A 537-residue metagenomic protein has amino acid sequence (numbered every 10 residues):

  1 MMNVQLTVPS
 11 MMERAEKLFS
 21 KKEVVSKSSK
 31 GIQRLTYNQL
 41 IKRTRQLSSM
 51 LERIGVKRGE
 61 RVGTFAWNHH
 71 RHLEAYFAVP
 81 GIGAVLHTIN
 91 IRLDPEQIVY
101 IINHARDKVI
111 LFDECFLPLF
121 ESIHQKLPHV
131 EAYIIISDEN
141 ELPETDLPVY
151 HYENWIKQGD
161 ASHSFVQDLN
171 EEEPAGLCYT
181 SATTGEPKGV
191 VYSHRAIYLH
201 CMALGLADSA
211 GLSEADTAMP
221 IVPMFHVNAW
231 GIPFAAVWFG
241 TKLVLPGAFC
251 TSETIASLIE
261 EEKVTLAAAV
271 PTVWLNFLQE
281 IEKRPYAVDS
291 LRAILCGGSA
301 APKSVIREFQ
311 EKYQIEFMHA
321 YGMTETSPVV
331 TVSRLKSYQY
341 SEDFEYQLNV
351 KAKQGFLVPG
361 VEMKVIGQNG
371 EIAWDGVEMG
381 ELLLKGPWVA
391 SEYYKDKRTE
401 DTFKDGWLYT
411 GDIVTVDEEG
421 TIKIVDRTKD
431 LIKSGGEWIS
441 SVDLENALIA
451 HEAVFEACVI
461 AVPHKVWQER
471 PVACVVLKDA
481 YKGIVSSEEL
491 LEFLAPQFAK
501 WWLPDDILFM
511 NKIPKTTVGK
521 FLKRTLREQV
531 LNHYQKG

Functional and structural regions predicted by a protein language model:
M11-E13, R53-I54, G81-N154, L477 (+2 more regions): Structural core segment of the AMP-binding/adenylate-forming
V24-H69, L73-F77, D94-V99, H151-N154: Conserved AMP-binding/adenylate-forming core of the ANL superfamily
L51-V56, E60, G159-E173, L177-M219 (+2 more regions): Conserved adenylate-forming
T64, L93, V99, I110-F112 (+7 more regions): AMP-binding/adenylate-forming catalytic core of the ANL superfamily
Y198-T217, V227-T265, E280: Conserved AMP-binding/adenylation subdomain of ANL enzymes
V264-A269, L278-N349, E362, N369-W374: Gly/Ser/Thr-rich phosphate-binding loop
Q314, Y346-K351, E371-I372, V377 (+5 more regions): Conserved ANL (AMP-binding/adenylate-forming) active-site segment centered on the GW(Y/F)…HTG consensus within
F356-L383, V416-E419, Y481-S487, L522: Conserved beta-loop-beta connector loops within the AMP-binding
